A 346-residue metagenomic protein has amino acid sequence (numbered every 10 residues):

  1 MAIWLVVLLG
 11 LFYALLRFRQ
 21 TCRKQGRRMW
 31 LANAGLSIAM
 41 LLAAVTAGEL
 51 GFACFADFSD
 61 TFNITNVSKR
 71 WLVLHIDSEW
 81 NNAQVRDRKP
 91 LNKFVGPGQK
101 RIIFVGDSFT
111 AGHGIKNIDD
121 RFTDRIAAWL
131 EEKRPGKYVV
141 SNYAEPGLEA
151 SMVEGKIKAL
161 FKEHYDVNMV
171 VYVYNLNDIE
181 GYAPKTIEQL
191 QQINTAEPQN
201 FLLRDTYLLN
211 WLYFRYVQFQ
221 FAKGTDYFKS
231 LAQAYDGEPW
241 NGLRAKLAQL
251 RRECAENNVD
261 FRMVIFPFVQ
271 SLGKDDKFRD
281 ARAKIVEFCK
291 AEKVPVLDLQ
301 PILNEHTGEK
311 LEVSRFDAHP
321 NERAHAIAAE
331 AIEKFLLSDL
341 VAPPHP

Functional and structural regions predicted by a protein language model:
M1-F18: Membrane-embedded alpha-helical segments of integral membrane proteins
L16-W30: Cytoplasmic membrane-interface regions of multi-pass membrane proteins
R28-A53: Internal/C-terminal transmembrane anchor helices
L50-R134, L303-T307, R315, P346: Membrane/wall-proximal cationic-aromatic binding patches
Q99-K100, G136-Y138, Y165-V170, A255-R262 (+1 more regions): Loop/turn elements at helix/coil->beta-strand transitions in domains of secreted/extracellular proteins
I103, H113-F201: Conserved SGNH/GDSL esterase-like catalytic core that processes O-acyl groups on lipids and polysaccharides
N175-E287, A291-V294, L299-S314: Serine-dependent acyl-ester chemistry module
P295, R315-P346: Histidine-centered active-site loop/cap adjacent to the catalytic His in serine esterases/O-acetyl transfer systems
